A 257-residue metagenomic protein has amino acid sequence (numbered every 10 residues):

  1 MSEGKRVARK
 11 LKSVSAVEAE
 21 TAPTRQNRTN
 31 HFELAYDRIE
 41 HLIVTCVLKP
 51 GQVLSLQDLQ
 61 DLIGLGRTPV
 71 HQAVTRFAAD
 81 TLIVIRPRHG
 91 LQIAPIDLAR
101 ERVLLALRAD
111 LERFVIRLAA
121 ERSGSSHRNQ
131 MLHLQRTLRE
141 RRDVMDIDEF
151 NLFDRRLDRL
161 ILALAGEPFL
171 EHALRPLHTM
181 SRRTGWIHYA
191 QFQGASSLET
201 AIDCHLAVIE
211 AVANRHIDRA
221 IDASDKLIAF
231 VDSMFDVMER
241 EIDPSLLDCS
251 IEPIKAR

Functional and structural regions predicted by a protein language model:
S2-E18, N27-R28, I187-R257: C-terminal all-alpha effector/ligand-binding and dimerization domain of prokaryotic HTH-type transcriptional repressors
T29, L34-R88: N-terminal helix-turn-helix
N30, V84, R128-N129, D148 (+1 more regions): Short helix-capping and inter-helix turn/linker motifs at the boundaries of alpha-helical repeat units
L34-R38, Q72, V103-A106, L152 (+1 more regions): Alpha-helical macromolecular-interaction surfaces
L42, C46, L177-H188, M234 (+1 more regions): A short secondary-structure junction motif
T75, A120, L162-G166: Amphipathic alpha-helical interaction elements
Q92-H127: Conserved segment of winged-helix/HTH DNA-binding domains
S125-W186, C204-A211, R219-F230: Conserved amphipathic alpha-helical segments that form helical-bundle/coiled-coil interaction surfaces
